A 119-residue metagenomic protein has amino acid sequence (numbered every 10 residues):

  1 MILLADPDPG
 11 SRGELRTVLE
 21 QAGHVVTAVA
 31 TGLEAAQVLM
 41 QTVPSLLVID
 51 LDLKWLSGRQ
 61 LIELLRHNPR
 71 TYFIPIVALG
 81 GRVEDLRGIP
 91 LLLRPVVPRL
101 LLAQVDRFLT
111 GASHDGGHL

Functional and structural regions predicted by a protein language model:
D6-P7, R94: Acidic di-acidic motifs
P9-T27: Two-component/phosphorelay signaling modules centered on CheY-like receiver
A28, W55-L56, P95: Residue-level signal for the "D+5" position in two-component response regulator receiver
A28-L46: Acidic, metal-coordinating helix/loop segments flanking the phosphotransfer/catalytic sites of two-component signaling
D50-H67: Conserved phosphotransfer microenvironments
Y72-V83: A short, hydrophobic beta-strand element within the central beta-sheet of small alpha/beta folds
V96-G117: C-terminal output helix
